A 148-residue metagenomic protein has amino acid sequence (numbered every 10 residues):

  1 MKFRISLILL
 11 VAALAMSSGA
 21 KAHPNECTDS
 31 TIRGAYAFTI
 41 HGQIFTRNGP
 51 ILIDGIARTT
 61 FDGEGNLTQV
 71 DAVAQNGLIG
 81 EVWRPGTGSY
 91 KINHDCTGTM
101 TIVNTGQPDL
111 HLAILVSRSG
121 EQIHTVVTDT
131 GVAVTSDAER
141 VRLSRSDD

Functional and structural regions predicted by a protein language model:
M1-F3: N-terminal secretory signal peptides that target proteins for export/translocation
S6-A15: Bacterial N-terminal signal peptides
G19-D148: Mature soluble binding/inhibitory domains
